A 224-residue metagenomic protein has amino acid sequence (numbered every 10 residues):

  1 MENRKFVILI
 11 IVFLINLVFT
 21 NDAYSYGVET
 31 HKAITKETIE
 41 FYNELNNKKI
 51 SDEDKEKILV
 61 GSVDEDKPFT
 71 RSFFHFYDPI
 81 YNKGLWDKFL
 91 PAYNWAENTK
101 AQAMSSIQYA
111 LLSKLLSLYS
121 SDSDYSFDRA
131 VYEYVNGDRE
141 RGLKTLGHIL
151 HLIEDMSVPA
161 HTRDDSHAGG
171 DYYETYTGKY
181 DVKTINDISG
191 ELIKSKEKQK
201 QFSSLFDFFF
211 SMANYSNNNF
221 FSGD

Functional and structural regions predicted by a protein language model:
M1-I8: Bacterial N-terminal signal peptides that target proteins for export
L9-V18: Bacterial N-terminal signal peptides
N21-H148, L152-D155, P159-D224: N-terminal, motif-rich segments that launch catalysis or mediate targeting to/interaction with membranes, typified by
